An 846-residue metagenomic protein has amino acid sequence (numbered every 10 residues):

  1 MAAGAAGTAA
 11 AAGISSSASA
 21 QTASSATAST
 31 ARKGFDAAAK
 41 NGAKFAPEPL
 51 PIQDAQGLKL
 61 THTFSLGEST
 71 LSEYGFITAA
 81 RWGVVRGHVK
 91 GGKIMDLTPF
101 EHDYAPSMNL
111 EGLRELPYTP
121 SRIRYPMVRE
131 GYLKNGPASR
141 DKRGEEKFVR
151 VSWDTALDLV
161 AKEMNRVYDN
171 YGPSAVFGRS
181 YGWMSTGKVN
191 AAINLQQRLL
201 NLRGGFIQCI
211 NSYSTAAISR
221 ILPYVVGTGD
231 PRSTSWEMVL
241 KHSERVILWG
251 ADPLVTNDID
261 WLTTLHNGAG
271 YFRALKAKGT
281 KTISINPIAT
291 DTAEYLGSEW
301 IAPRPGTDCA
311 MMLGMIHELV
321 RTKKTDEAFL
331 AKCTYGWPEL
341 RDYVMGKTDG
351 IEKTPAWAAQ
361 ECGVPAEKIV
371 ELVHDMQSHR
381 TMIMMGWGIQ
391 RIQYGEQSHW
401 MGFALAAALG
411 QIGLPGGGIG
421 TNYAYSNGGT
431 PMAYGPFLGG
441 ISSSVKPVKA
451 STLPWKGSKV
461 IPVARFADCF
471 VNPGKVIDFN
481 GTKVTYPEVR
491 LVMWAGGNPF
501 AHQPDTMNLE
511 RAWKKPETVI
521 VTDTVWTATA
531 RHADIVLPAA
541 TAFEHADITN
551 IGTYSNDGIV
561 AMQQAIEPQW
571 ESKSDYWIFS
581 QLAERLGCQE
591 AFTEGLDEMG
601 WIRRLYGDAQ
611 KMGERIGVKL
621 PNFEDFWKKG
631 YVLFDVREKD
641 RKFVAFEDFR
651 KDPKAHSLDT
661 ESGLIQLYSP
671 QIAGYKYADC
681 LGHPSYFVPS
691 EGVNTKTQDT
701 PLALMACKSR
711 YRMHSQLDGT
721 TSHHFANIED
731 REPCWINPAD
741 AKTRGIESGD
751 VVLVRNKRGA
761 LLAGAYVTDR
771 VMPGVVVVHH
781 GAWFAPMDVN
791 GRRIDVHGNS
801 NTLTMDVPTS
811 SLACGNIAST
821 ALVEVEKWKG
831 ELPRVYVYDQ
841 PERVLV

Functional and structural regions predicted by a protein language model:
M1-K324, P365, C588, K742 (+1 more regions): N-terminal export/assembly segments and adjacent metallocofactor-ligating motifs of anaerobic energy-metabolism
F64-L66, S72-Y74, A79, E517-T518 (+4 more regions): Phosphate/diphosphate-binding loops
E130-T155, D169, P173, H317 (+8 more regions): N-terminal leader/propeptide and maturation segments of large enzyme subunits in energy/redox metabolism and hydrolases
A191-A274, K278-I285, C309-L313, A407-R531 (+2 more regions): Extended redox/cofactor-interaction regions of prokaryotic respiratory oxidoreductases
I288-D291, T527-M562: Flexible glycine/proline-rich, aromatic-decorated loop/lid segments
L296-P303, A540-D547, D557-P568, T721: Short beta-alpha connecting loops at secondary-structure transitions that line or flank enzyme active sites
M315, Y335-D468: Active-site phosphate/pyrophosphate-binding segments
D575-K629, S715, T721-W735, A739-V846: Long, contiguous, secondary-structure-rich segments that constitute the structural scaffold of globular domains
